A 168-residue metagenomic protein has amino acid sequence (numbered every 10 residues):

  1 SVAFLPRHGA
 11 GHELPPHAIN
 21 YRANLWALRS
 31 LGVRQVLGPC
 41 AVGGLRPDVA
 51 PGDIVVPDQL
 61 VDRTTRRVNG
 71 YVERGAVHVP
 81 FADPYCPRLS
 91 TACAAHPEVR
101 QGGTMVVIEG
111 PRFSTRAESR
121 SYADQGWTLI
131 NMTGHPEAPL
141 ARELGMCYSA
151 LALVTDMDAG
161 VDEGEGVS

Functional and structural regions predicted by a protein language model:
S1-F81: Metabolite-binding pocket within alpha/beta catalytic cores that recognizes anionic/polar moieties
L25, S119, H135-A138: Generic hydrophobic/aromatic pocket-lining and core-packing "Φ" positions
A27-G32, D48, Q125, P139-C147: Alpha-helix C-terminal capping segments
V36-L37, I130, S149: Hydrophobic residues within beta-strands of alpha/beta enzymes
P47, P51-A76, Q101-S121, E143-S168: Active-site phosphate/oxyanion-binding loops
R74-I108: Metal-dependent peptidase/peptidase-like ectodomains
A82-D83, R112-S114, D124-T133: Active-site glycine- and acidic-residue-rich loops that bind and position anionic ligands or nucleotide-like cofactors
